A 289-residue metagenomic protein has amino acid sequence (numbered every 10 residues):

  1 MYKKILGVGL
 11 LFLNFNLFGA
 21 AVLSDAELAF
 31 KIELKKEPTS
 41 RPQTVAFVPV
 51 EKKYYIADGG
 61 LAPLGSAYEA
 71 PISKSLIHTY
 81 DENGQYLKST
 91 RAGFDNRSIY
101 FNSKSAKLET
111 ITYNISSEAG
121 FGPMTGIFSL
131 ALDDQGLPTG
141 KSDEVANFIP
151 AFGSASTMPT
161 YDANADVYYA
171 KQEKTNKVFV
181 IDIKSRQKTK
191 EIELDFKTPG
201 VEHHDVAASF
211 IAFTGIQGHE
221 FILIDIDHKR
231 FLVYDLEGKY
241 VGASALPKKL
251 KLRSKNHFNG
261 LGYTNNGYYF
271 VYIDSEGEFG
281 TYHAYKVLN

Functional and structural regions predicted by a protein language model:
S24-P38, Y86-L87, G136-S154, K190-V206 (+1 more regions): Surface-exposed loop and turn segments in beta-propeller and other repeat-based domains that flank or scaffold
L34-G65: Beta-strand-rich domains and repeat architectures in extracellular enzymes and scaffolds, especially beta-propellers
S40-A46, A92-S103, N147-Y161, P199-F213 (+1 more regions): Repeated scaffold domains used in trafficking and secretory/extracellular systems, primarily beta-propellers
V48-E51, N102-S105, A163-A165, G215-G218 (+1 more regions): Residue-level detector of Asp-centered blade-edge/turn motifs that repeat once per structural unit in beta-propeller
G60-G65, N114-G120, K174-K177, D227-R230 (+1 more regions): Short glycine/acidic-enriched loop and turn motifs that connect beta-strands
K74-H78, M124-F128, K177-F179, R230-L232 (+1 more regions): A short loop-to-beta-strand structural motif that recurs across blades of beta-propeller domains
Y80-N83, A131-G136, D182-R186, D235-K239 (+1 more regions): Short loop/turn segments that connect beta-strands within beta-propeller blades
N256-N289: Blade-level signature of beta-propeller repeat domains, shared across WD40, Kelch, NHL, RCC1 and BNR/Asp-box propellers
